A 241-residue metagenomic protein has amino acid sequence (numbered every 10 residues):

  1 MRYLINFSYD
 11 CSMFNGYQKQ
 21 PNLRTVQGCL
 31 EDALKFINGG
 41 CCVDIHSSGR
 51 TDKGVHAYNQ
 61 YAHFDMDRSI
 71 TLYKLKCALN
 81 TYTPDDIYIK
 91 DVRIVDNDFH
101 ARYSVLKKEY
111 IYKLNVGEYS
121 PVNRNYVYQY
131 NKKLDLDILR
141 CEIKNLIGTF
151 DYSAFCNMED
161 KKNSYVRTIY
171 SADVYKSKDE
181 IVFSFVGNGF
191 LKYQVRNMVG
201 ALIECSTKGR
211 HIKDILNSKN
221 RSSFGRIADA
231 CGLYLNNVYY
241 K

Functional and structural regions predicted by a protein language model:
M1-K241: Structured-RNA-binding interfaces characteristic of tRNA pseudouridine synthases
